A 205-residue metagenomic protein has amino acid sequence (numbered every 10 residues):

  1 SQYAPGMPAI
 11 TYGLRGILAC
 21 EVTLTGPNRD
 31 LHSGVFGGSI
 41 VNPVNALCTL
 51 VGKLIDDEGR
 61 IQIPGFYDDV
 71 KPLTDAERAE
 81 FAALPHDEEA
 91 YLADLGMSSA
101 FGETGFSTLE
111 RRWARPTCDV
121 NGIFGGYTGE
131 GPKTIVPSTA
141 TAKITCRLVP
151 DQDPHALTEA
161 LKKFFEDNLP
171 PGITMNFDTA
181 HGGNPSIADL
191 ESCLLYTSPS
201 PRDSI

Functional and structural regions predicted by a protein language model:
S1-G13: Acidic/histidine-rich catalytic neighborhood of metal-dependent amide-processing enzymes
Y12, A19, S33-I123, I135 (+1 more regions): Acidic-enriched catalytic cores of C-N bond-cleaving enzymes acting on peptides and small amides
N28-G34, G129-E130: Short small-residue beta-strand/loop micro-motif enriched in glycine and branched aliphatics
L73-F81, P185-L195: Short glycine/threonine-rich loop-to-helix capping motif typified by GTGT followed within a few residues by an Asp-Pro
D119-L148: Glycine/acidic-rich beta-strand-loop module
C146-L148, N176-E191: A short beta-alpha structural unit
Y196-I205: Single conserved hydrophobic/aromatic residue that forms the stacking wall/gate of nucleotide- or nucleobase-binding
